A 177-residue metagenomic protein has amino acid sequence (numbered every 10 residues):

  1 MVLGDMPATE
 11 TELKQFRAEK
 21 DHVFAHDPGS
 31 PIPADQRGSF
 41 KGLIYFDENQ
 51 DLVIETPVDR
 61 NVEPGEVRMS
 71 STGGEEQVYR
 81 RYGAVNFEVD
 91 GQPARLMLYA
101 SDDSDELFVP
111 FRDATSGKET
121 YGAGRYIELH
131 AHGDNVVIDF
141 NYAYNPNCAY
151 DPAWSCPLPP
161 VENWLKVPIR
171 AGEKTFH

Functional and structural regions predicted by a protein language model:
M1-P64: N-terminal domain-onset segments
E10, N135-V136, Y144-H177: Extended, aromatic/histidine-rich regions of cofactor-dependent oxidoreductases associated with respiratory
D35-G38, E63-R81, M97-L98, N135 (+1 more regions): Extracellular/lumen-exposed scaffold segments
Q50, R81-G83, Q92, D105-L107 (+3 more regions): A generic structural signal for short beta-strands and their flanking turns/coil linkers
E55-P57, E88-D90, Y99, R112 (+4 more regions): A structural detector for beta-sheet-dominated domains
E63-G65, K118-T120, P146-A149, H177: Short helix/loop capping segments that flank catalytic or ligand/cofactor-binding pockets
S70-Y121: Mid-length scaffold segments of soluble, non-membrane domains
D113-Y144: Acidic, glycine-rich flexible loop segments
